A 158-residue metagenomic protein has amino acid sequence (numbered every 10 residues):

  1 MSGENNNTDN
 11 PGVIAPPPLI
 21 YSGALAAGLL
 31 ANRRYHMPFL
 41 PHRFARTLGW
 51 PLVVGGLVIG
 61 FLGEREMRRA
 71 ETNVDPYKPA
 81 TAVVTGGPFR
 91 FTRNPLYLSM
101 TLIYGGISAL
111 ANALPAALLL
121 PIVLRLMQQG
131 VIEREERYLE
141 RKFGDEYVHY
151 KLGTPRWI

Functional and structural regions predicted by a protein language model:
M1-G86, L98-I158: Membrane-anchoring alpha-helices and their flanking helix-loop junctions
F89: Solvent-exposed interhelical
N94: Extended, alpha-helix-rich binding/interface surfaces that flank or overlap catalytic cores and mediate recognition
